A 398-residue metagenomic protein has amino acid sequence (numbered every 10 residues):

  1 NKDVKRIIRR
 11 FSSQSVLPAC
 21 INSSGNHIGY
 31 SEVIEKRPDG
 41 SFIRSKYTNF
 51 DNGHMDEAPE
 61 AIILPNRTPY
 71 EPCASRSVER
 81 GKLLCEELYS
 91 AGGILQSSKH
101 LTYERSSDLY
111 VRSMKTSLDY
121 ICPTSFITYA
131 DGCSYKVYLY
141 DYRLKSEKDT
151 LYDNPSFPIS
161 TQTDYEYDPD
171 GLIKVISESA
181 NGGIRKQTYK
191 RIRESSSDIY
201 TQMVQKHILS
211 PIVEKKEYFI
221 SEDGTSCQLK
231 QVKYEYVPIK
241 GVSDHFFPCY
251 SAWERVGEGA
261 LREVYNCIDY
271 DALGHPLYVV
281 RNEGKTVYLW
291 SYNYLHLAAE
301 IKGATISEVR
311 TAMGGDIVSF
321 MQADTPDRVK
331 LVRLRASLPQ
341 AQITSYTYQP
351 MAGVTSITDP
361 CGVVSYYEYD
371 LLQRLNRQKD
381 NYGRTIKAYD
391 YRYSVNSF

Functional and structural regions predicted by a protein language model:
N1-S307, G315, A336-Q342, Y346-Y366 (+1 more regions): Non-catalytic interaction/targeting regions
T311-A323: Surface-exposed loop/turn segments flanking beta-strands in extracellular/periplasmic regions
M321-A341: Generic long, charged, amphipathic alpha-helical segments
G383-K387: Short glycine/proline-enriched turn or capping motifs at secondary-structure junctions
A388-F398: Outer-membrane beta-barrel "beta-signal"
